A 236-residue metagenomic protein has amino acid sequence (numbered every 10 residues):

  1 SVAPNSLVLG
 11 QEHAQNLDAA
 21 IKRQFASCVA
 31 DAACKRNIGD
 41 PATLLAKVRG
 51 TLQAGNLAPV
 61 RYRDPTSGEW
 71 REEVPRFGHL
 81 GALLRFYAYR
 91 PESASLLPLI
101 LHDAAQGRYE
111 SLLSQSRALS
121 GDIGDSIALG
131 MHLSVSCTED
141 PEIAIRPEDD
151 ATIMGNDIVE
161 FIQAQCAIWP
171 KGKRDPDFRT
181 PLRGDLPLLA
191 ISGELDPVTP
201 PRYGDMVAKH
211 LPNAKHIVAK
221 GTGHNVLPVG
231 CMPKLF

Functional and structural regions predicted by a protein language model:
V2-K47, H102-Q106, A118-I123: A catalytic-pocket lid/entrance helix-loop region that shapes and gates access to the active site across common
S27-V29, A33-K35, S136-T138, Q165-A167 (+1 more regions): Sequence contexts marking disulfide-bonded cysteines in secreted/extracellular proteins
L45-L186: Alpha/beta-hydrolase fold active-site neighborhood
S93, P197-Y203: Conserved alpha/beta-hydrolase "acid-adjacent" motif
C137, D196, V207, F236: Hydrophobic, well-ordered secondary-structure elements that form the walls of internal hydrophobic environments
G184, L189-S192, D196: Short beta-strand/loop motif that positions the catalytic acidic residue of the alpha/beta-hydrolase fold
Y203-P212, H216-G221: C-terminal soluble interaction/assembly domains
A214, K220-F236: Catalytic active-site module of serine/aspartate enzymes centered on a nucleophile-bearing elbow/loop
